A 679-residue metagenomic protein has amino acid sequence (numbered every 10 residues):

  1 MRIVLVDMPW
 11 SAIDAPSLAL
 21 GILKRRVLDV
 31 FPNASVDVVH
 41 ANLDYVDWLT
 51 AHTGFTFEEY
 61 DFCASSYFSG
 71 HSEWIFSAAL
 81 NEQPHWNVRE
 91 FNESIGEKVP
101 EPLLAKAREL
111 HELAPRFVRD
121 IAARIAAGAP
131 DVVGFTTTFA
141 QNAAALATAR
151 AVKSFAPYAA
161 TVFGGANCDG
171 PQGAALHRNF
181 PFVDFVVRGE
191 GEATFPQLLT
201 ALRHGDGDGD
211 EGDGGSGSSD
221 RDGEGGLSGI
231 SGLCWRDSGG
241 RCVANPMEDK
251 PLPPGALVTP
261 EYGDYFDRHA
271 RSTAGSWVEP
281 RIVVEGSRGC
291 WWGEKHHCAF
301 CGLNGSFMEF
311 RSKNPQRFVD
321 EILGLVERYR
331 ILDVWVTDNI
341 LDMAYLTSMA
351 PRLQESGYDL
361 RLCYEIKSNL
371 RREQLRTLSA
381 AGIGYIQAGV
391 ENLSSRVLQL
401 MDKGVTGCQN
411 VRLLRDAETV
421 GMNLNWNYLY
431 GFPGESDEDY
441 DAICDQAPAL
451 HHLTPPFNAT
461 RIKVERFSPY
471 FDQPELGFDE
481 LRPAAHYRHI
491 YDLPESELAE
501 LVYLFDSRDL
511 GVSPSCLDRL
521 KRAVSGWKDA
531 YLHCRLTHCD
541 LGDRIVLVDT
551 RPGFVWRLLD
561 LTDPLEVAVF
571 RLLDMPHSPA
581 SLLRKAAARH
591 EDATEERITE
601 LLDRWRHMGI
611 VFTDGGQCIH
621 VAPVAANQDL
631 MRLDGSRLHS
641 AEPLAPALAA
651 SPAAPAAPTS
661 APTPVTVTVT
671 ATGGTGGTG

Functional and structural regions predicted by a protein language model:
R2, P9-A19, L23-D47, E93-G96 (+1 more regions): Glycine-rich beta-alpha loop elements in corrinoid/cobalamin-binding modules across cobalamin-dependent enzymes
I3-V6, V326-V336, R361-C363, G384-V390 (+3 more regions): Conserved C-terminal portion of the radical SAM core fold that forms the substrate/S-adenosylmethionine-binding
P254-V420, F432-P433: Radical SAM [4Fe-4S] cluster-binding motif and immediate context
E438-A568: C-terminal scaffold of the Radical SAM
L572-S581: Short capping segments at the starts of secondary-structure elements
E591-R604: Short amphipathic alpha-helical interaction segments
R606-Q617: A short, conserved structural fragment
Q617-A653, P664-V667, A671-G673, G679: Short, amphipathic alpha-helical interaction segments positioned at domain boundaries
